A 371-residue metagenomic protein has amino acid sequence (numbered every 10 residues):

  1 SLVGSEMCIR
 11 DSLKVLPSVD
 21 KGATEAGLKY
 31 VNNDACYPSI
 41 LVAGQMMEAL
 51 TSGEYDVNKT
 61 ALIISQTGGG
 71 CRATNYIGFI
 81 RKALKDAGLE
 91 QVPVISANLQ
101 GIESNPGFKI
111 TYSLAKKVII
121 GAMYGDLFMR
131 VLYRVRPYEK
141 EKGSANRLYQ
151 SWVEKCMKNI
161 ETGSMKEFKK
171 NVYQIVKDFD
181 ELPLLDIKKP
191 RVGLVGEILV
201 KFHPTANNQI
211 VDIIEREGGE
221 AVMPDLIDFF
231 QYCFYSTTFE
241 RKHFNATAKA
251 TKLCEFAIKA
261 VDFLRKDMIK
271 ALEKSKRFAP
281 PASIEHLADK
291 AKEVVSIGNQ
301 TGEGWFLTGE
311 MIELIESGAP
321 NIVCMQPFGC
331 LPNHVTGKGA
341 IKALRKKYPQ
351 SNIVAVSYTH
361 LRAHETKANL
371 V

Functional and structural regions predicted by a protein language model:
S1, S5, R10-E365, V371: An N-terminal assembly and electron-transfer interface module characteristic of large anaerobic redox and radical
